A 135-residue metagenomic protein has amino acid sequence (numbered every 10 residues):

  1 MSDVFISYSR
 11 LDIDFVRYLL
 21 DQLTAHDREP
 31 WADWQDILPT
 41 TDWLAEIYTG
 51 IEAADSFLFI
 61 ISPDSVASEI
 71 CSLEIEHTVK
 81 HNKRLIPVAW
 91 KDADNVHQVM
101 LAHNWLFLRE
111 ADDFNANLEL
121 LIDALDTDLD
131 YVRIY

Functional and structural regions predicted by a protein language model:
M1-H26, T41, A45, A89-Y135: C-terminal interaction surface of TIR/SEFIR-family domains
S9-L11, I37-D42, P63-I70: Acidic, metal-coordinating catalytic cores used for nucleic-acid/nucleotide bond scission and strand-transfer chemistry
D27-I37: Conserved RecA-like helicase motor-core motifs
A54: An anion/phosphate-binding loop that grips the pyrophosphate of nucleotide cofactors and donors
F57-L58: Hydrophobic acceptor-binding patch used for acceptor engagement in glycosyltransferases
P63-K83: Conserved TIR/SEFIR loop-to-helix hotspot centered on a Trp-containing motif with a nearby acidic residue
